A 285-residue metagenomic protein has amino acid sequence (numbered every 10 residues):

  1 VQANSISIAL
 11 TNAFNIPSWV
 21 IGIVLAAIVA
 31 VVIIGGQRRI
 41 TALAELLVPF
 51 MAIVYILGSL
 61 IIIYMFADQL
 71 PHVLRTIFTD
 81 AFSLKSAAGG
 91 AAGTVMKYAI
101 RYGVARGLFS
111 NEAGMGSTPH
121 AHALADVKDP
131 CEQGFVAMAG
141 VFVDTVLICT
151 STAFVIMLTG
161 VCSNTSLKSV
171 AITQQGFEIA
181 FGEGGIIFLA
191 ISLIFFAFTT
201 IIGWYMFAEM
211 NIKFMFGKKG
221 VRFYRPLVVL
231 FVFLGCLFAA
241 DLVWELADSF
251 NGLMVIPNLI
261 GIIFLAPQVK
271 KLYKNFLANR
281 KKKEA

Functional and structural regions predicted by a protein language model:
V1-N15, K168-Q175, I194-F216, L227-C236 (+1 more regions): Hydrophobic transmembrane alpha-helices that form the core helical bundles of multi-pass secondary transporters
V1-N4, I21-A26, Y64-H72, T79-C131 (+2 more regions): Hydrophobic, membrane-embedded alpha-helices of multi-pass small-molecule transporters
S5-L10, I16-L25, V29-F78, I212 (+1 more regions): Membrane-interface loop-to-helix entry segments
F14-I23, S83-Y98, I179-I187, K218-F223 (+1 more regions): Membrane-interfacial loop-to-helix junctions in multi-pass transporters
G22, V127-V143, K218-P226: Membrane-interface alpha-helices at helix entry/exit sites of multi-pass transporters
V24-V31, L47, L57, G93 (+4 more regions): Hydrophobic alpha-helical transmembrane segments of multi-pass membrane proteins
G58-T76, L84, A88-A91, L124-A125 (+2 more regions): Extracellular/periplasmic helix-exit of transmembrane alpha-helices
G220-K274, K283-A285: A generic transmembrane alpha-helix motif of multi-pass inner-membrane proteins
